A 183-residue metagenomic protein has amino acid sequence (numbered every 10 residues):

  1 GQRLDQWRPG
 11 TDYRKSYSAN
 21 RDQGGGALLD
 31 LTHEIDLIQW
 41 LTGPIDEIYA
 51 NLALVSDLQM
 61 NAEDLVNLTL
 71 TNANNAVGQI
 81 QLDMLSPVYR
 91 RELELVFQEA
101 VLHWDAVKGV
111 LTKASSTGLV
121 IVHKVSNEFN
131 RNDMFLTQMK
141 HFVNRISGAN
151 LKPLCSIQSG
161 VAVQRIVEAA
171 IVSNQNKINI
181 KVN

Functional and structural regions predicted by a protein language model:
G1-Q59, K177: Predominantly a Rossmann-like dinucleotide-binding segment in NAD(P)-dependent oxidoreductases
Y17-A19, L111, V182: Short clusters of hydrophobic/aromatic residues that line enzyme substrate/ligand-binding pockets
G24-G25, S126-F129, L151-P153: Active-site rim elements
L28-L31, N132, L154-G160: Conserved loop-to-helix N-cap of the C-terminal "lid" that shapes the substrate pocket in Rossmann-like
E34-I35, F135-V143, Q164-E168: A general structural signal for well-ordered alpha-helical segments in protein cores
D57-E63, N72-K140: NAD(P)-dinucleotide binding in Rossmann-like oxidoreductases
N144-N183: C-terminal helix-rich "cap/oligomerization" subdomain common to oxidoreductases
